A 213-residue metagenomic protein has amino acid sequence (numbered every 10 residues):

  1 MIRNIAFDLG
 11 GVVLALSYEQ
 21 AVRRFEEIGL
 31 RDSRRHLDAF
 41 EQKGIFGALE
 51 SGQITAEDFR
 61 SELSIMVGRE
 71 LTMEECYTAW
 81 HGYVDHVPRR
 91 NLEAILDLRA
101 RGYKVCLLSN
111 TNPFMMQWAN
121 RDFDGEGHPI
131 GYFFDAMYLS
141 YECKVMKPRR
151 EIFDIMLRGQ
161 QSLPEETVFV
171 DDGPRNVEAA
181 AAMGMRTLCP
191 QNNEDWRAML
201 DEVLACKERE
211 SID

Functional and structural regions predicted by a protein language model:
M1-R3, F7, N112-P113, Q117-D213: Asp-based, Mg2+/Mn2+-dependent phosphohydrolase catalytic module
I2-E93, A100-R101, N112-M116: N-terminal helical cap/lid subdomain that shapes the substrate entry/recognition surface in HAD-like hydrolases
I28-G29, S51, L71, I95 (+3 more regions): Surface-exposed beta-strand edges and their flanking turn/coil or helix-capping segments
L96-R99, L157: A structural alpha-helix within SAM-dependent methyltransferase catalytic domains
R99-A100, A181: Anion (oxyanion) recognition and catalysis
R101-G102, F133: Structured helix-beta-strand junction loops
G102-K104, M185: A generic structural motif
L107: Phosphate-binding loop of NTP-binding sites
